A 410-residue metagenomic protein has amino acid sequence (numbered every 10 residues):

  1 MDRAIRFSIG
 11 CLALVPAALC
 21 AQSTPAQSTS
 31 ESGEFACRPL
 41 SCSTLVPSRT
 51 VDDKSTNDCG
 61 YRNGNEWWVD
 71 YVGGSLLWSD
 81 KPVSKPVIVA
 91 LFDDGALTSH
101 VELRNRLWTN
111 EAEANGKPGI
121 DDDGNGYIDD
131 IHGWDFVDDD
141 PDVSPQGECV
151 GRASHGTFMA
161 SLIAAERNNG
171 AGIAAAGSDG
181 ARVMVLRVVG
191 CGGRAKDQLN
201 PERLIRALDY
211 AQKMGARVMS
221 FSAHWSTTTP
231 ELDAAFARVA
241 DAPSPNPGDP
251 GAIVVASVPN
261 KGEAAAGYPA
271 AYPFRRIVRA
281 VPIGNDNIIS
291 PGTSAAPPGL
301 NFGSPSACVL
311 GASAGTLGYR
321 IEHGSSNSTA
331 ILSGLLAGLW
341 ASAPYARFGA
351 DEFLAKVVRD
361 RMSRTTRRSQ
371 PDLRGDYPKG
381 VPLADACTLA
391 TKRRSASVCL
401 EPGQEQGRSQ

Functional and structural regions predicted by a protein language model:
M1-I9: Bacterial N-terminal signal peptides that target proteins for export
S8-A18: Bacterial N-terminal signal peptides
A21, G33-F35, P39, T44 (+6 more regions): C-terminal subdomain of the subtilisin-like protease fold in secreted/lumenal serine endopeptidases
T24-I88, D94-E102, D140, A384-R394 (+1 more regions): Protease zymogen maturation seam
F35-C42, S75-N200, T228-T229, Y272-R276 (+3 more regions): Subtilisin-like serine protease catalytic core
K85-I88, D179-V183, K213-M219, S244 (+2 more regions): Loop/turn elements at helix/coil->beta-strand transitions in domains of secreted/extracellular proteins
D93, G267-A341: Extracellular S/T/G-rich loop segment that most often corresponds to the catalytic His/Ser-adjacent loop
T228-V254, Y268: Catalytic-core regions built around general acid/base machinery
